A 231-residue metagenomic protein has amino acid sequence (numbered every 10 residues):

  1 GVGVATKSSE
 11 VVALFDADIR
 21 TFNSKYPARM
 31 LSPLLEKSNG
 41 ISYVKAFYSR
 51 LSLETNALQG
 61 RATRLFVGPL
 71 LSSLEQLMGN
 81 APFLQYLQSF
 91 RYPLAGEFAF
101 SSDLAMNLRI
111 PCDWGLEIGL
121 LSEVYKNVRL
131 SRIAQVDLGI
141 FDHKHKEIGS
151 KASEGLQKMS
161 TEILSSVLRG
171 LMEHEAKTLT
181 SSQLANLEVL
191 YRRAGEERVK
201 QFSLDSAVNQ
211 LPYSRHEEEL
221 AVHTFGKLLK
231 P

Functional and structural regions predicted by a protein language model:
G1-V11: Active-site nucleotide-sugar/metal-binding loop of Leloir-type enzymes
A17-T21: Acidic metal-phosphate-binding loop of nucleotide-sugar-dependent transferases
F22-S52: Conserved donor-nucleotide/metal-binding helix-loop-beta segment in metal-dependent transferases, i.e., the alpha-helix
E54-R64, E75-E97: A recurrent flexible, glycine/aromatic-enriched loop bordering the glycosyltransferase active site that acts as
C112, L121-F141: Catalytic donor-sugar/metal-binding loop of nucleotide-sugar-dependent glycosyltransferases
A134-E154: Active-site donor/metal-binding and catalytic loop motifs of nucleotide-sugar-dependent glycosylation enzymes
I148-P231: Terminal low-complexity segments of carbohydrate-biosynthetic enzymes
